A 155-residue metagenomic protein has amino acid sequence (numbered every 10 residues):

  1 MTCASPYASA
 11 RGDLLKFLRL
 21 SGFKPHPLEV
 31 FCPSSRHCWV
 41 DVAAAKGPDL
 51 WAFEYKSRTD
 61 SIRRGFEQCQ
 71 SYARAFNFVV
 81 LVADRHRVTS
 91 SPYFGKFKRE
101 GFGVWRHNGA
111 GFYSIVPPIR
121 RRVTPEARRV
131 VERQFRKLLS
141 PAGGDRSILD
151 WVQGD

Functional and structural regions predicted by a protein language model:
T2-W51, D145-G154: Active-site metal-binding core of divalent-cation-utilizing nuclease and nuclease-like domains
L18, G22-F23, F76, S114-P118: Residue-level detection of beta-strand scaffold positions
V30-P33, K56-D60: Short beta->alpha junction loops
H37-V40, H86-G143, D150: Domain-level recognition of nuclease-like catalytic cores that cleave nucleotide substrates
W39, A43, A52-Y55, A83 (+1 more regions): Functionally constrained cores in energy, signaling, and assembly domains
W51-A52, A75: Glycine-rich, often proline-containing surface loops adjacent to acidic residues and nearby aromatics that form
S57-H107: Catalytic cores of nucleic-acid endonucleases
